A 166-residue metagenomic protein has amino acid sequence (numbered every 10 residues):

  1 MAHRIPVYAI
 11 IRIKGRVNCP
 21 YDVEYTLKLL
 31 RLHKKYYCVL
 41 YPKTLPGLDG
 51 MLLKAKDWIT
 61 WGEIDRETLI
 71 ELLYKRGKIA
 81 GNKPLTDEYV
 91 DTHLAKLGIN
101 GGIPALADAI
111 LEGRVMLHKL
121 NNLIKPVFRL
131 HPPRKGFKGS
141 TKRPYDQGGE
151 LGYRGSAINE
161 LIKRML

Functional and structural regions predicted by a protein language model:
M1-L166: Core subunits and conserved enzymes of cellular information-processing and envelope-translocation systems across
